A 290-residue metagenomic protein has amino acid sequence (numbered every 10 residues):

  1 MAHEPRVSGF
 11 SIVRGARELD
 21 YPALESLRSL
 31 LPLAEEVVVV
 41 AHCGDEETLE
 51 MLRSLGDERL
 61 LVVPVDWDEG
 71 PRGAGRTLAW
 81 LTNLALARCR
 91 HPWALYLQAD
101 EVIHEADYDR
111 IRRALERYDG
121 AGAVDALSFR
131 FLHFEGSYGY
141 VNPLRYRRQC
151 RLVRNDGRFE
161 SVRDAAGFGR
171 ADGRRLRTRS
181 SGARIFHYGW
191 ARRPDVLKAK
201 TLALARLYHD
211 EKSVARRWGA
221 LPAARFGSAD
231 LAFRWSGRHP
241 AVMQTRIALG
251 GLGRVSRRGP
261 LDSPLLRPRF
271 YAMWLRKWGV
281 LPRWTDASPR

Functional and structural regions predicted by a protein language model:
E4, P32, L55-D57, A121-G122 (+2 more regions): Short, well-ordered coil/turn elements that cap or connect secondary structure elements
R6-V7, A34, H91, V124: Local beta-strand N-terminus motif with an aromatic residue
V7-F10, R14, Y21-P22, A41-Y96: Active-site-proximal specificity loops/subdomain of glycosyltransferases
E25-S26, M51, R110: A short acidic, amphipathic alpha-helical/loop segment
E25-V37, G44: Short, acidic, metal-binding catalytic loop of nucleotide-sugar glycosyltransferases
V37-V38, A94, L127: Hydrophobic residues within beta-strands of alpha/beta enzymes
G75-W80, H104-R290: Catalytic-site signature of metal-activated, phosphate-bearing donor transferases, centered on the GT-A/GT-A-like
Q98-V102: The conserved acidic donor/metal-binding loop of glycosyltransferases
